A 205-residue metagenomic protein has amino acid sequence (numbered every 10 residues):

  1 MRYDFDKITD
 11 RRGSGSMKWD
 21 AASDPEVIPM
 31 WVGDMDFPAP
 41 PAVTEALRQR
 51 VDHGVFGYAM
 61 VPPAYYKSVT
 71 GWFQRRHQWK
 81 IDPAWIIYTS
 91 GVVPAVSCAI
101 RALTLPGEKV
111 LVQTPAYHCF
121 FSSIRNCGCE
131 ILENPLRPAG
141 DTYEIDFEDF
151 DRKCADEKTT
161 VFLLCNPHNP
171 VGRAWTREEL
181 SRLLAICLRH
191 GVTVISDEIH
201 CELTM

Functional and structural regions predicted by a protein language model:
R2-G91, C98: N-terminal small-domain helix-loop-helix segment of the aminotransferase-like
P29, L111-V112, I195: A structural signal for short, well-ordered beta-strand segments and their strand-loop junctions that often border
F56-A185, E202-L203: Conserved core of the PLP fold type I
N166, V194-I195: Residue-level marker for buried hydrophobic side chains located in beta-strands that build the well-ordered beta-sheet
E198: Walker B catalytic acidic pair
